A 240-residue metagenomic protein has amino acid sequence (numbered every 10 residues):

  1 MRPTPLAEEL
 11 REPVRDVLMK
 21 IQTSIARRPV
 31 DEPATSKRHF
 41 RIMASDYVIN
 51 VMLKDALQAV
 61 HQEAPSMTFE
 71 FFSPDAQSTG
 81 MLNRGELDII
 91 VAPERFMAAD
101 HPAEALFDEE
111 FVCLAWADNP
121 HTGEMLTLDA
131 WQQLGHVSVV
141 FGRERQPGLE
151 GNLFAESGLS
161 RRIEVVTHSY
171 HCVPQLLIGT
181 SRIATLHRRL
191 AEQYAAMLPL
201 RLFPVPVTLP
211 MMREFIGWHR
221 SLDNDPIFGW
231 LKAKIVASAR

Functional and structural regions predicted by a protein language model:
R2-V30: Alpha-helical "hinge/linker" immediately C-terminal to small N-terminal DNA-binding modules
V30-F40, A130-Q133: Immediate post-signal peptide segment of exported/extracytoplasmic ligand-binding proteins
S36-M97, T167: Central regulatory/effector-binding core of bacterial HTH transcription factors
R38-M43, I90, L114, V137 (+2 more regions): Short, well-ordered beta-strand segments
M52, A117, G123, L128 (+2 more regions): A late-sequence structural motif
D75-S78, N83-L87, P93, G142-L202: Hydrophobic hinge/microswitch elements
P93, H121-L128, G135-S157, R188 (+2 more regions): Secondary-structure junction motif
P102-V112, A184, R188-E192, A196-M211: Short beta-strand->loop
